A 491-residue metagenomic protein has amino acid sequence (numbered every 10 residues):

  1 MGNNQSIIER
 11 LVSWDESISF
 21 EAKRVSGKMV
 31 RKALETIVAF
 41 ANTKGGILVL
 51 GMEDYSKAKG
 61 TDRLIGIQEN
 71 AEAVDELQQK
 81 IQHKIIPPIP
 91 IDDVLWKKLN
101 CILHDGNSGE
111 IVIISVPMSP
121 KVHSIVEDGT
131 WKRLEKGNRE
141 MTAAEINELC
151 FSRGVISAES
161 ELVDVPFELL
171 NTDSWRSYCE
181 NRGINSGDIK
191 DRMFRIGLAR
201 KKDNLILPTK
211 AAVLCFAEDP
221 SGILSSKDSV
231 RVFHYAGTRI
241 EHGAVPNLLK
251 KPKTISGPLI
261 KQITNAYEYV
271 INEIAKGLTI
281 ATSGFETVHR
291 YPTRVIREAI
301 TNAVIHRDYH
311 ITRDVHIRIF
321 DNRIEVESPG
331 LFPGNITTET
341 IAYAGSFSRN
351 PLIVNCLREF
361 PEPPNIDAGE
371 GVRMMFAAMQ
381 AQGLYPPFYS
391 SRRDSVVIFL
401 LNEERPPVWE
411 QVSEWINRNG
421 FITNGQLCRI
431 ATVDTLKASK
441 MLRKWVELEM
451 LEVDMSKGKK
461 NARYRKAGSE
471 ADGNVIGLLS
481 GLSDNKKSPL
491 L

Functional and structural regions predicted by a protein language model:
M1-P292, I300-E404, N417, T423-C428 (+3 more regions): Conserved N-terminal catalytic/coupling substructures associated with nucleotide/phosphate chemistry
V295: Conserved N-box helix within the HATPase_c
V408-V412: Short alpha-helical "packing" element that flanks the helix-turn-helix/winged-helix DNA-binding module
M441, M450, A471-L491: Extended alpha-helical interface modules used as scaffolds for assembling large macromolecular complexes
S456-L479: Short, cationic-aromatic polyanion-contact patches
